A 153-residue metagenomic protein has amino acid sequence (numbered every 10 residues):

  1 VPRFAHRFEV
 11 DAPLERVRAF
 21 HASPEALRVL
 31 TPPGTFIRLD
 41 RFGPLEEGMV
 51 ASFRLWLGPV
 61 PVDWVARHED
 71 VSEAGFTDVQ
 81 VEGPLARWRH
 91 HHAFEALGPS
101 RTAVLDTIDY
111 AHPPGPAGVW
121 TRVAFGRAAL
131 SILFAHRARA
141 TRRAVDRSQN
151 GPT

Functional and structural regions predicted by a protein language model:
V1-E46: Hydrophobic ligand-binding cavity/cleft-lining segments
R3-A5, P61-V65, R87-H91: Short, surface-exposed coil-to-beta transition loops
V10-A12, L57-P59, D70, Y110-P114: Beta-strand elements of well-folded, non-transmembrane domains
L14-E15, E69-A74, A93-A103: A short, structured loop/turn motif at beta-sheet edges
E25, A96, T141: Alpha-helical and His/Cys-centered functional microenvironments
R28, R38-L85, A103, R139-R143 (+1 more regions): Glycine-rich portal/gate segments that line the openings of hydrophobic small-molecule binding cavities
Q80-I132: Beta-strand/loop substructures that line and gate deep hydrophobic ligand-binding cavities in soluble
I132-A140: A non-catalytic, amphipathic alpha-helix used as a structural packing/dimerization or gating element in enzyme scaffolds
